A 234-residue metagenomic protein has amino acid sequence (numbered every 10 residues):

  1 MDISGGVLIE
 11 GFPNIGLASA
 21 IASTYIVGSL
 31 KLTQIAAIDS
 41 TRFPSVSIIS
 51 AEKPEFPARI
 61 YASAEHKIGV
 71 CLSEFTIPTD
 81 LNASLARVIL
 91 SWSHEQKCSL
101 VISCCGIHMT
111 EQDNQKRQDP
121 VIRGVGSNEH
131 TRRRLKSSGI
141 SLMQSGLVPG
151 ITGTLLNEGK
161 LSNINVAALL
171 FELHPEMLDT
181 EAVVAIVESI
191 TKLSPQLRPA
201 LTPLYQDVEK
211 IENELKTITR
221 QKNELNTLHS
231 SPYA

Functional and structural regions predicted by a protein language model:
M1-F75: N-terminal short beta-loop-beta anion/metal-coordinating cradle
E10, C71-L72, S103-C105, L170-E172: Short beta-strand segments
F12-L17, T76-T79, C105-T110, P149 (+1 more regions): Gly/Ser/Thr-rich loops at beta-strand to alpha-helix junctions that form or flank small-molecule/cofactor-binding
T24-G28, A86-I89, V184-V187: Short, solvent-exposed amphipathic alpha-helical segments in soluble enzyme and RNA/protein-processing domains
T33, L90-V101, K160-N165, L193-R198: Secondary-structure boundary elements
T79-T131: Internal, conserved structured core segments that host functional sites
T110-S189, H229-Y233: Catalytic cores of processing enzymes, dominated by hydrolases/peptidases, characterized by acidic/His-rich
M177-A234: A conserved C-terminal secondary-structure "cap"
